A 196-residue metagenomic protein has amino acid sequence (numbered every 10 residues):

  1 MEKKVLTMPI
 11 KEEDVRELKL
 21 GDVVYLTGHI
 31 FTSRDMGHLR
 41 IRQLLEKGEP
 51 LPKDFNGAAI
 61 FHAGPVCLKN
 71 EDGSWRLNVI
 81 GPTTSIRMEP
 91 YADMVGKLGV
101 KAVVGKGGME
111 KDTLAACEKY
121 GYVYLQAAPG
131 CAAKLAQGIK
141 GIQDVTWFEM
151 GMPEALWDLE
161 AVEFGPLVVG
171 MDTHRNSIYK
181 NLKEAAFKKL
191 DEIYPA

Functional and structural regions predicted by a protein language model:
M1-I10: Short, structured beta-strand/loop micro-motifs enriched in basic residues and often containing a Trp
K4, V24, A59, L167: A broad, low-specificity signal marking well-ordered, structured residues that form hydrophobic/aromatic
T32-F164: Feature captures the catalytic cores and cofactor-binding loops of soluble hydro-lyases/lyases that act on carboxylate
A92, V168-A196: Active-site/ligand-binding-proximal alpha/beta "capping" segment
